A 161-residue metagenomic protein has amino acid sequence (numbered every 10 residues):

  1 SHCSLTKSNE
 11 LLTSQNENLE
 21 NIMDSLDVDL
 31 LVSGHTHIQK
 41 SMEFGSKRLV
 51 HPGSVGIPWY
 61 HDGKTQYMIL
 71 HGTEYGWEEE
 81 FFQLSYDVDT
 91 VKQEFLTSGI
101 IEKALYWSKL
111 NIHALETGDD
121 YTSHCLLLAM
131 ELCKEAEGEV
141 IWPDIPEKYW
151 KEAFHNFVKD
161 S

Functional and structural regions predicted by a protein language model:
S1, D29-H37, L49-G53: Active-site neighborhood of phospho(di)ester-bond hydrolases with catalytic His/Asp-centered motifs
S1-L30: Conserved catalytic scaffold of divalent metal-dependent phosphoesterases
T6-K7, V32-E43, I57-D62: Active-site environment of divalent metal-dependent phosphoester hydrolases
E17, I22, H35, G53-G56: Residue-level detector of functional hotspots within protein domains
G45-P52, G56-S161: Acidic, His/Gly-rich catalytic cores of divalent-metal-dependent hydrolytic chemistry
